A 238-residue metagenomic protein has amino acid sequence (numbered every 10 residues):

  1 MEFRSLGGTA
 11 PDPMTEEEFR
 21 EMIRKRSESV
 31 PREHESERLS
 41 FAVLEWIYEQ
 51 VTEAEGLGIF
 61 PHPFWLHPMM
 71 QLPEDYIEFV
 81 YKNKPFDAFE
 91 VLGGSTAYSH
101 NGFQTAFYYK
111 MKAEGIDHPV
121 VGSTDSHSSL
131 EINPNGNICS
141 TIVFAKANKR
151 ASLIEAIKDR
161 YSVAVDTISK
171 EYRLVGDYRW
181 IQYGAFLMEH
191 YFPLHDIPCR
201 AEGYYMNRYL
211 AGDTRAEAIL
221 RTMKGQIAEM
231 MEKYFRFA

Functional and structural regions predicted by a protein language model:
M1-D12, P68-A238: Charged catalytic cores and adjacent phosphate/nucleic-acid-binding surfaces used for phosphate/nucleic-acid chemistry
F3-L57: Binuclear metal-dependent hydrolase catalytic cores centered on His/Asp/Glu-rich metal-binding motifs
I59-F60, E90: Conserved beta-strand positions in the central sheet of alpha/beta enzyme cores
P63-W65: Extracellular glycoside hydrolase catalytic/binding regions
